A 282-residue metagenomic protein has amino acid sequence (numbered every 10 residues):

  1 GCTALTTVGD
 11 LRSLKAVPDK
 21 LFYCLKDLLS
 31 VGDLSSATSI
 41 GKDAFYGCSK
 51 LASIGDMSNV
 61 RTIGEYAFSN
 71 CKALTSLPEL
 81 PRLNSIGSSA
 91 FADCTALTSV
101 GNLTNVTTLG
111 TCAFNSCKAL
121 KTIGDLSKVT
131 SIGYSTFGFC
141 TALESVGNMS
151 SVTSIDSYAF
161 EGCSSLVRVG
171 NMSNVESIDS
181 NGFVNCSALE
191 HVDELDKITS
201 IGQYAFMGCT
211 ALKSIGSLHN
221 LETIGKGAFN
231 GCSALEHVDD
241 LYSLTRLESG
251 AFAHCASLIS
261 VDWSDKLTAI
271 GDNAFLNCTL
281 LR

Functional and structural regions predicted by a protein language model:
G1-A16, K26-S39, S49-T62, K72-S85 (+9 more regions): Structural signature of tandem-repeat unit edges
